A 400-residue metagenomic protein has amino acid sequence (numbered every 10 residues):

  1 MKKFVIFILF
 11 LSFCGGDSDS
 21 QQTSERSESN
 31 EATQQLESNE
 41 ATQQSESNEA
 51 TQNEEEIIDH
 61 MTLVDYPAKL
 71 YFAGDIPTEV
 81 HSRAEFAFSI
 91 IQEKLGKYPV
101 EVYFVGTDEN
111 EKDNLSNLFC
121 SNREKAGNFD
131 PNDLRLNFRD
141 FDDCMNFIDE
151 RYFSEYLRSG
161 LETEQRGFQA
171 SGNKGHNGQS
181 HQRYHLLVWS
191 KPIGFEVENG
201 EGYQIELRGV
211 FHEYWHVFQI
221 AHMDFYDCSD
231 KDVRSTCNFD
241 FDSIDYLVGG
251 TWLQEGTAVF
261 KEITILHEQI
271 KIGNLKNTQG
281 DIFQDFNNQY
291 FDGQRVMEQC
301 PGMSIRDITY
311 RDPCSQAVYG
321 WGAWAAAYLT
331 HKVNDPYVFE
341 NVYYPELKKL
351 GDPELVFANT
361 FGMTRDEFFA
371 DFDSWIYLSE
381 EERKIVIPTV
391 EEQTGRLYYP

Functional and structural regions predicted by a protein language model:
M1-F7: Sec-dependent signal peptide recognition, specifically the positively charged N-region followed immediately by
S12-F13: C-terminal motif of bacterial Sec signal peptides marking the signal peptidase cleavage site
D19-A41, S47-A50: Short, low-complexity, disordered segments immediately C-terminal to signal peptides in bacterial exported proteins
V64-D242: Juxtacatalytic substrate-recognition/specificity segment
K97-E101, N334-F339: Loop/turn elements at helix/coil->beta-strand transitions in domains of secreted/extracellular proteins
I205, G209, D227-G320, K332 (+2 more regions): Acidic/His/Gly-enriched intrinsically disordered linker/tail segments that often contain short helix/coil "MoRF-like"
W324-A327, L355: Positions in alpha-helical segments
